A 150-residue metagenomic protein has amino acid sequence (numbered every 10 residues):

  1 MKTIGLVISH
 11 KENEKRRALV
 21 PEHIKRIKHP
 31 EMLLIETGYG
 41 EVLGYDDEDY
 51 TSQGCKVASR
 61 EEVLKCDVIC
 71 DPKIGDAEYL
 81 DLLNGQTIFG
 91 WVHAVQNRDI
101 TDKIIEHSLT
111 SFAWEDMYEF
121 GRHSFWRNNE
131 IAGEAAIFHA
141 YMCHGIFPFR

Functional and structural regions predicted by a protein language model:
M1-K103, H107: An N-terminal-biased, well-structured beta-alpha scaffold segment characteristic of Rossmann-like dinucleotide-binding
K2-T3, A77-R150: Glycine/serine-rich phosphate-binding loop and adjoining beta1-alpha1 elements at the start of nucleotide-handling
